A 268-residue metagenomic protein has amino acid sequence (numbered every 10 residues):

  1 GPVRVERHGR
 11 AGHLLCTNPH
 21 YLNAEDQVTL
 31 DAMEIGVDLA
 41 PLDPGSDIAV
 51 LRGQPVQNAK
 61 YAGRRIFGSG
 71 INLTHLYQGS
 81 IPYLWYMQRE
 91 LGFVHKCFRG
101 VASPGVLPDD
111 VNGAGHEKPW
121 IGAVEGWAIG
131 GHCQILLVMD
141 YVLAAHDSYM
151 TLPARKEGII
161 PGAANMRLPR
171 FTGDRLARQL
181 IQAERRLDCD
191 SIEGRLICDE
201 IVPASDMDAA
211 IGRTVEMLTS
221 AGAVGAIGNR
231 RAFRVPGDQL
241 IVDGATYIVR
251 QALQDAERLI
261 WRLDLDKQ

Functional and structural regions predicted by a protein language model:
G1-G12, V56, K60, H75 (+4 more regions): C-terminal alpha-helix plus adjacent terminal tail
G1-V56, Y61: Conserved CoA-thioester-binding segment of acyl-CoA-metabolizing enzymes
N23-Q27, L84-M87, A204: Flexible, glycine- and charge-enriched loops at secondary-structure boundaries
V37, A49-V50, Q54-P55, S69 (+3 more regions): C-terminal, beta-strand-rich globular interaction domains
L51, N72, I135-L136, I192 (+1 more regions): Hydrophobic/aromatic residues within transmembrane alpha-helices of multi-pass small-molecule transporters
G53-G105: Glycine- (often His-adjacent) and acidic-residue-rich active-site loop that binds/positions the CoA thioester
D109-A223: Crotonase-fold acyl-CoA enzyme core
